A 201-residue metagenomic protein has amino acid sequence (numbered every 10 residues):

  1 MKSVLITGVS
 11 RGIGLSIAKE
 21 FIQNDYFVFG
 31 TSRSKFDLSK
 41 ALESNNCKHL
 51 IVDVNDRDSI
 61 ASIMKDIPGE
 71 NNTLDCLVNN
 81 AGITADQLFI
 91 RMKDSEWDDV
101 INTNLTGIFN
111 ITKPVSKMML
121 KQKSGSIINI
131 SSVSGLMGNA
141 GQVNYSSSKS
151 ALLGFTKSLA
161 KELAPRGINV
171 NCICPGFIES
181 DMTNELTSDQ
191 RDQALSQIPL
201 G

Functional and structural regions predicted by a protein language model:
S10-R11: Conserved glycine-rich cofactor-binding loop
L88-F89, K93-I101, T183, R191-A194: Substrate-binding pocket helix/loop in short-chain dehydrogenase/reductase
I90, M137-V143, P165-R166, G201: Active-site loop immediately N-terminal to the catalytic Tyr-X3-Lys motif of short-chain dehydrogenase/reductase
M92, G138-S146, S158, L186: Active-site loop-to-helix junction immediately N-terminal to the catalytic Tyr of the SDR YXXXK motif in Rossmann-fold
T112, S148, T156: Active-site helix of classical SDR
K117, K161-P165: Alpha-helical segment proximal to the catalytic Tyr-Lys
S132: Residue(s) in the substrate-gating loop at a strand-loop-helix junction that position the organic substrate next
